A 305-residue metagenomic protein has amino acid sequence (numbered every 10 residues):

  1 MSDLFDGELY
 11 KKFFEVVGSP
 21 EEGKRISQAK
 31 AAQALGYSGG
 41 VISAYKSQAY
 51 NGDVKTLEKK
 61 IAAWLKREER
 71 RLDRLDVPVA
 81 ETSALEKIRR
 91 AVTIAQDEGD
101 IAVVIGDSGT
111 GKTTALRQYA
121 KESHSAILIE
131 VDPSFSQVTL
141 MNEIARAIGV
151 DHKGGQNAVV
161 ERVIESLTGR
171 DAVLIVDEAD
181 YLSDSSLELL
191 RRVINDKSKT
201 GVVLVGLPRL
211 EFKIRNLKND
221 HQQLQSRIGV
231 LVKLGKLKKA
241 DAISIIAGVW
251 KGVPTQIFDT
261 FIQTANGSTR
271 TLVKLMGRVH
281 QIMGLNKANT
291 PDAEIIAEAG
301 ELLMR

Functional and structural regions predicted by a protein language model:
M1-K59, A63, Q222-Q223, K233-K236 (+1 more regions): C-terminal alpha-helical "lid" subdomain
R67-E81: Conserved adenine-nucleotide phosphate-binding loops and their immediately adjacent elements
V79-Q96: Pre-Walker A adenine-sensing motif
Q96-Q118, D132-P133: Walker A/P-loop nucleotide-binding motif
I101-S108, I194-D220: Sensor-1/coupling segment of RecA-like P-loop NTPase cores
S123-P133: Conserved catalytic segments around the Walker B and adjacent sensor/switch elements of P-loop NTPase domains
H124-A126, L217-K236: A short helix-turn-beta junction within AAA+ P-loop NTPase domains corresponding to the substrate/partner-engaging
S136-Q137, N142, D151-L189, N195-G201 (+4 more regions): Mid-core helix/loop region of P-loop NTP-binding domains shared across ATPases and GTPases
